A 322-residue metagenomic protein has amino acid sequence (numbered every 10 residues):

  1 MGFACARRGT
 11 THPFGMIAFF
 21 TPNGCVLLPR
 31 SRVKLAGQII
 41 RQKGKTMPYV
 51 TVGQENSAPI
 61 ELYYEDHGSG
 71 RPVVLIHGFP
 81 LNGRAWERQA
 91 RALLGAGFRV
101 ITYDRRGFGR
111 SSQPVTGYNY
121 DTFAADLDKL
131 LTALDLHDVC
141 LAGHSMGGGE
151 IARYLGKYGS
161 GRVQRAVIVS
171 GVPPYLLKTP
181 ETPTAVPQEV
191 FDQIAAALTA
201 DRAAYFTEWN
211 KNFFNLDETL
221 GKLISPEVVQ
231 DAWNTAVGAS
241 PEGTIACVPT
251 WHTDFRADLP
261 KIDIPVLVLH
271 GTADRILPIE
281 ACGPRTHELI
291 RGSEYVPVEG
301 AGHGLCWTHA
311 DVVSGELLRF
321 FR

Functional and structural regions predicted by a protein language model:
E55-Q113: Conserved HGGG/HGGXW glycine-rich cap/lid loop of the alpha/beta-hydrolase fold
F79, V139, G143-S145: Conserved alpha/beta-hydrolase "nucleophile elbow" surrounding the catalytic nucleophile
A124-D138: Conserved acidic catalytic loop of the alpha/beta-hydrolase fold
A152-K157, G161-A200: Flexible "cap/lid" loop of the alpha/beta hydrolase fold
P174-V186, A196-P260: Conserved alpha/beta-hydrolase catalytic His-Asp/Glu region
I262, V268-H270: Short beta-strand/loop motif that positions the catalytic acidic residue of the alpha/beta-hydrolase fold
A273-L277: Acidic catalytic loop of the alpha/beta-hydrolase fold
S293-R322: Catalytic active-site module of serine/aspartate enzymes centered on a nucleophile-bearing elbow/loop
